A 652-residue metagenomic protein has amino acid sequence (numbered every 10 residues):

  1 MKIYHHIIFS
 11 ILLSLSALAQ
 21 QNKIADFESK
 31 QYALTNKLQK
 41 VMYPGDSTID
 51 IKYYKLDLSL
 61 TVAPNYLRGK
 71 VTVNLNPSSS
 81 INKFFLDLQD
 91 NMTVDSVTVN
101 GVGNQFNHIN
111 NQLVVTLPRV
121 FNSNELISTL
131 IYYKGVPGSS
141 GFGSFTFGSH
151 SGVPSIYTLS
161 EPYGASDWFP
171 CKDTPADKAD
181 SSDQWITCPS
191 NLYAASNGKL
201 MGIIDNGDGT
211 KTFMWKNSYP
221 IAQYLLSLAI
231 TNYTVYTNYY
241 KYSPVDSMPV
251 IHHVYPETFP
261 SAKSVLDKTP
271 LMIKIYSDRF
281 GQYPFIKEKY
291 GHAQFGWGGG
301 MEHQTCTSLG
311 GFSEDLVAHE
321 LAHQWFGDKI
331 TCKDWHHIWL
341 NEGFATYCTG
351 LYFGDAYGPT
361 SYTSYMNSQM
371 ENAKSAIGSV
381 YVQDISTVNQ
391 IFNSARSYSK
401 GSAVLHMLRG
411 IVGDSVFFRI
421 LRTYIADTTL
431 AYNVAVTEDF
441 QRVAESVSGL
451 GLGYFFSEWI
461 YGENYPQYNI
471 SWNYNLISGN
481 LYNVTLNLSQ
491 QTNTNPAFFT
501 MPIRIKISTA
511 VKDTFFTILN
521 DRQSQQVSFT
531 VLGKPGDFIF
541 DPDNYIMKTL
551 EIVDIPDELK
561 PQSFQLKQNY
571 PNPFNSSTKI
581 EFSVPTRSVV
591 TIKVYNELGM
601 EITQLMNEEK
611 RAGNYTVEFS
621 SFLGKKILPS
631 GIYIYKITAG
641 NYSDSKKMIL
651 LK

Functional and structural regions predicted by a protein language model:
A19-R68, P154, G453-E458: N-terminal, polar/Ser/Thr-rich
Q21, F84, Q89-H150, S528-L532: A surface-exposed beta-strand-loop module
G69, S160-E161, D173-A318, Y347: Hydrophobic helix-coil surface modules that form long, contiguous segments used for peptide/substrate interaction
T307-S364, L421: Zinc-dependent metallopeptidase catalytic helix centered on the HExxH motif and its immediate flanking segment
E342-I411, T428-A431: Acidic/His/Gly-enriched intrinsically disordered linker/tail segments that often contain short helix/coil "MoRF-like"
S394-L486: Amphipathic alpha-helical substructures
P556-Y570, F574-N596, Q604, T616-K625 (+1 more regions): Glycine-centered coil/turn sites that cap beta-strands in beta-rich domains
T603, K626, S630-K652: C-terminal tail/sorting-segment detector
